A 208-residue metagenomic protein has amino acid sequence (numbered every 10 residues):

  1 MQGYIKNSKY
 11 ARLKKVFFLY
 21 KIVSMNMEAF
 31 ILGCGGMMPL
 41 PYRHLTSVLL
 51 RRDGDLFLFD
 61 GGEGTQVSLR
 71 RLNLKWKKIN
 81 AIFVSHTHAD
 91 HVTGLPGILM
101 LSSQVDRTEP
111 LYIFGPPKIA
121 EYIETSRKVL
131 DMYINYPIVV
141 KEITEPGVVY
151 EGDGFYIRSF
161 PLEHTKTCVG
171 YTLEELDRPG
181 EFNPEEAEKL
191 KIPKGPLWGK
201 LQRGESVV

Functional and structural regions predicted by a protein language model:
F18-L19: Short hydrophobic targeting helices and cationic amphipathic motifs that mediate membrane/organellar targeting
M25-L72, P110, Y171-L173, G180: Conserved beta-strand hairpin/beta-sheet module of binuclear metal-dependent hydrolase folds, prominently
F30, F114, V139-T144, R158-F160: General small-molecule cofactor/ligand-binding pocket signal
E63-F114, E142-T144: Active-site metal-binding motif and surrounding structural segment of the metallo-beta-lactamase
R107-E142: Active-site neighborhood of divalent metal-dependent phosphoester bond hydrolases
T144-V208: Metal-dependent phosphodiesterase/nuclease catalytic metal-binding core
